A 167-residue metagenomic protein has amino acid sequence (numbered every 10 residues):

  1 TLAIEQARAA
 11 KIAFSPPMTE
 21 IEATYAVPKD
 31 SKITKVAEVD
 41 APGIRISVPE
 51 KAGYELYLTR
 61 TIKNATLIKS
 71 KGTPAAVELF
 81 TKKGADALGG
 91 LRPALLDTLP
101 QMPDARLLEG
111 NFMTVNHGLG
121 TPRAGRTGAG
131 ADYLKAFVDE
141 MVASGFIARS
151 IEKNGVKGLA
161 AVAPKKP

Functional and structural regions predicted by a protein language model:
T1-E38, R106-F112: Acidic, polar ligand-binding/catalytic clefts
T1-K11, L56-R60, T81-M113: A ligand-binding cleft/hinge motif common to bilobed small-molecule-binding domains
A3-R8, S31-I33, A52-E55, P74-A75 (+5 more regions): Solvent-exposed loop/turn segments at secondary-structure junctions within structured extracellular/periplasmic domains
T19-V27, R92, L96-D139, K157-P167: Periplasmic-binding protein-like
E22-E78, R92-P93: Bilobed "Venus flytrap"/periplasmic-binding protein-like clamshell domains and structurally analogous long
A37, L56-R60, P74-K82, P93-D97 (+2 more regions): Solvent-exposed, polar/charged alpha-helical surfaces in well-ordered, non-transmembrane soluble domains, broadly
P42-I46, A85, A136-F137: Short active-site oxyanion
G53-S70, L107-L108, V138-P167: Ligand-binding clefts/hinges and TM-proximal coupling segments of bilobed small-molecule sensing domains
